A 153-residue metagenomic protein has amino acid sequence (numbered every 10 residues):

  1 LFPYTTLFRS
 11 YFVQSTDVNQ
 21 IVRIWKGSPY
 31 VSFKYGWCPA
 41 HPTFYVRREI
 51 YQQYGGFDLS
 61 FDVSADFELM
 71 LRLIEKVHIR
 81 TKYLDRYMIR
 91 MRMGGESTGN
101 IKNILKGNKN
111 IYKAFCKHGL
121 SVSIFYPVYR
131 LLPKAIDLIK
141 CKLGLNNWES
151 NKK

Functional and structural regions predicted by a protein language model:
F2-L7: Short, small-residue-biased leader/transition segments that mark boundaries at the very start of proteins
F12-N110: Conserved nucleotide-sugar donor-binding catalytic segment
Y112-A114: A contiguous, mid-protein "functional segment" used to position or interact with cofactors/ions or partner subunits
C116-K153: Membrane-proximal basic amphipathic "stem/tether" segments
